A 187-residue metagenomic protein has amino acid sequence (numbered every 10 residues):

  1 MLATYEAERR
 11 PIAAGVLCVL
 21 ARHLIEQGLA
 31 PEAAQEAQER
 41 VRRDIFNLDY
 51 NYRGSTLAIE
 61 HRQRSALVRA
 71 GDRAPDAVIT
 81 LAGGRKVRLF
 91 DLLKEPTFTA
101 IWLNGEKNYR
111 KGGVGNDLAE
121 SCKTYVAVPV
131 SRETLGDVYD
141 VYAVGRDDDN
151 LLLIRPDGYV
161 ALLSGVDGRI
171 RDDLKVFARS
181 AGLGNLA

Functional and structural regions predicted by a protein language model:
M1-A187: Helical substrate-recognition/capping region of FAD-dependent monooxygenase/halogenase enzymes
